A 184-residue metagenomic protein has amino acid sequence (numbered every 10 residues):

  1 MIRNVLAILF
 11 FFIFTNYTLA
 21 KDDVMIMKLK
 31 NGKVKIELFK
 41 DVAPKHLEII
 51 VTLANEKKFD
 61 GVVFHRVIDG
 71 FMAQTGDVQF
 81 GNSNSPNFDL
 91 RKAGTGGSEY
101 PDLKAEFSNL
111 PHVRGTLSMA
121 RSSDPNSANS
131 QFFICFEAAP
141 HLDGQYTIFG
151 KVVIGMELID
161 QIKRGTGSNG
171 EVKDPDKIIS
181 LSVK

Functional and structural regions predicted by a protein language model:
I2, T15-K184: Cyclophilin-like peptidyl-prolyl cis-trans isomerases
N4-F14: Sec-dependent N-terminal signal peptides
